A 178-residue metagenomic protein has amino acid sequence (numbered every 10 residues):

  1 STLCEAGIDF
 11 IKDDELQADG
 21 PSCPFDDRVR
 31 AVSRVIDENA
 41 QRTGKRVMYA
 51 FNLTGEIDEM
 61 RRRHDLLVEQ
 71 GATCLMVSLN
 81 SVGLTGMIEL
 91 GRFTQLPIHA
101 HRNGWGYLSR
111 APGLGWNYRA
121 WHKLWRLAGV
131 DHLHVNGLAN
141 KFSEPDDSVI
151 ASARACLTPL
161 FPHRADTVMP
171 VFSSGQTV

Functional and structural regions predicted by a protein language model:
I8-V29, G137-E144: Glycine-rich, proline-tolerant flexible connector loops at the mouths of alpha/beta enzymes
F10-D14, G44-A50, V77, H134-V135: Short beta-strand segments at enzyme active-site cores
R28, V32, A40-T43, V47 (+1 more regions): N-terminal active-site wall of soluble small-molecule enzyme domains
V32, I36, L90-G91: Hydrophobic positions in alpha-helices of CheY-like receiver
I36-G44, L160-D166: Short helix-capping segments at alpha-helix termini
A50-E56, S173-S174: Short beta->alpha junction loops
R61-D65, Q70-V178: Catalytic alpha/beta core domains of metabolic enzymes, predominantly
